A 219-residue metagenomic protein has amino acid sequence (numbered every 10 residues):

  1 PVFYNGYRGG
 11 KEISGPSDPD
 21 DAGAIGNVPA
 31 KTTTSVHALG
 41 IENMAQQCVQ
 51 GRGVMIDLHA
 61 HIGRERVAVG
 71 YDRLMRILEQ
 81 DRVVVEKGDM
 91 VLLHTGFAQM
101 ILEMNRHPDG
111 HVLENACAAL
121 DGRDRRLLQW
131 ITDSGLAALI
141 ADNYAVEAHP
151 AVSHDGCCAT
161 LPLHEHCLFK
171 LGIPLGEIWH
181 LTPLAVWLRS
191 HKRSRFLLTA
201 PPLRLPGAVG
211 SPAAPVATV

Functional and structural regions predicted by a protein language model:
P1-V219: Active-/binding-site microenvironments in catalytic and ligand-binding cores
